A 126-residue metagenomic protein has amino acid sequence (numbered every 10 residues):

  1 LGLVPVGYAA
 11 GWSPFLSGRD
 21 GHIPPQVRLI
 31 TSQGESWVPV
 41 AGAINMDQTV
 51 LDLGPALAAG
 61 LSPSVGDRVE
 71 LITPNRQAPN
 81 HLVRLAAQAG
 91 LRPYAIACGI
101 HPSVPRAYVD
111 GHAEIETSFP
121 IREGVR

Functional and structural regions predicted by a protein language model:
L1-R126: C-terminal accessory subdomain/extension
